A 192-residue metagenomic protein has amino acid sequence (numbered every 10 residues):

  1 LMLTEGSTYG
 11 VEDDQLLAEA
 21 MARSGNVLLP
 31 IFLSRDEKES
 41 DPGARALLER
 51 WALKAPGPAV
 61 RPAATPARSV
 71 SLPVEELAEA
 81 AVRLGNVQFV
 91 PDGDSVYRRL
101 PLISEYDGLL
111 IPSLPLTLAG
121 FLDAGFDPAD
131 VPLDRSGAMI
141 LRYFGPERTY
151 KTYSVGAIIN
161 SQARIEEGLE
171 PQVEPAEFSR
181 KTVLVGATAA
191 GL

Functional and structural regions predicted by a protein language model:
L1-I140, F144, P171-L192: Non-transmembrane functional regions of envelope-associated proteins
M139-N160: Active-site Gly/Thr loop motif
V155-V173: A Trp-anchored, charged/polar loop motif used as the substrate-binding/catalytic surface of acyl/ester-handling
